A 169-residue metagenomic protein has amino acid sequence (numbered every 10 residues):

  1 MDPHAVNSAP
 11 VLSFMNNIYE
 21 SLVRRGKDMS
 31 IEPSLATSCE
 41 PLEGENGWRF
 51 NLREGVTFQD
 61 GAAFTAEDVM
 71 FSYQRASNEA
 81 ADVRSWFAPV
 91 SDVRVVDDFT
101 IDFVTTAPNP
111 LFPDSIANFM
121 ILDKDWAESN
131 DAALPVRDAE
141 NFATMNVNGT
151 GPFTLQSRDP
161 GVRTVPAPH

Functional and structural regions predicted by a protein language model:
M1-E43, Q74, N148-G149: N-terminal lobe/hinge region of extracytoplasmic solute-binding protein
D2-A5, A62, P113-A117, A167: Short, solvent-exposed loop/turn and secondary-structure capping segments
H4-V6, E20, L52-D60, V90 (+2 more regions): Second-shell loop/turn segments in exported
I18, P33-L35, G44-W48, L52 (+4 more regions): Envelope-exposed proteins and targeting segments
L22, S38-C39, G61, F103 (+2 more regions): Residue-level signal for nonpolar/aromatic packing positions in well-ordered secondary structure
S30, F119-H169: Gly/Pro-rich hinge or "lid" segments in bacterial periplasmic/extracellular proteins
T37-D82, V96, D102-T106, F112: Aromatic- and charge-enriched surface segment that lines or borders ligand/interaction sites
S85-A132, Q156-D159: Surface-exposed binding/hinge segments that line and control ligand-binding clefts or catalytic entry sites
